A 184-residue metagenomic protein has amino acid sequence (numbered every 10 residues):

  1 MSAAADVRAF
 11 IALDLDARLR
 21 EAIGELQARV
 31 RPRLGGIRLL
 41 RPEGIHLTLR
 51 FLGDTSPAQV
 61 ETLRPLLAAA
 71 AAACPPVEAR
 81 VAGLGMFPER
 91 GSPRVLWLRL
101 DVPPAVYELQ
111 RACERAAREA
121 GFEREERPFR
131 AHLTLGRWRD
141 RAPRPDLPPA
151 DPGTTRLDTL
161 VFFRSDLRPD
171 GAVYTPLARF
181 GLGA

Functional and structural regions predicted by a protein language model:
M1-A184: Histidine-dependent nucleotide/RNA phosphoesterase domain, centered on the 2H-phosphoesterase fold with its duplicated
